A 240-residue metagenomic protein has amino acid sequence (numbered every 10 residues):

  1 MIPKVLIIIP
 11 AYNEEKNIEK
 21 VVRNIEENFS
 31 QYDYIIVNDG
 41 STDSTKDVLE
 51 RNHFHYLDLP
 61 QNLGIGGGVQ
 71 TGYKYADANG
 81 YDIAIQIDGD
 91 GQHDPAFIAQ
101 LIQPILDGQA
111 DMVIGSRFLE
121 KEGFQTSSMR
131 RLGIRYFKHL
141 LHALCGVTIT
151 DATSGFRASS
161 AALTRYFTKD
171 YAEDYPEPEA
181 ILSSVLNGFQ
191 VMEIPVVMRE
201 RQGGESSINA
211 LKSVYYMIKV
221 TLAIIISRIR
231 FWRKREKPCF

Functional and structural regions predicted by a protein language model:
K4-L6, D33, E179: Cell-envelope/extracellular polymer assembly enzymes that use nucleotide-activated donors
L6-P10, I36, D58: Short hydrophobic beta-strand elements that form part of the catalytic alpha/beta core underpinning NDP-sugar/donor
N13-E27: Short, well-formed alpha-helical segments that are part of the catalytic scaffolds of diverse glycosyltransferases
E14-N17, S41, D94: Donor nucleotide-sugar binding loop of glycosyltransferases
N38-K46, G91: A conserved acidic beta->alpha catalytic loop
L59-Q61, I65-A78, P95-D174, R201-L222 (+2 more regions): Acceptor/aglycone-binding surface of glycosyltransferases and processive sugar-polymer synthases
Y81-Q92: Short beta-strand-to-loop acidic/aromatic patch adjacent to the donor-nucleotide binding site
V147-T148, K169-A172, I181-R199: Catalytic donor-sugar/metal-binding loop of nucleotide-sugar-dependent glycosyltransferases
